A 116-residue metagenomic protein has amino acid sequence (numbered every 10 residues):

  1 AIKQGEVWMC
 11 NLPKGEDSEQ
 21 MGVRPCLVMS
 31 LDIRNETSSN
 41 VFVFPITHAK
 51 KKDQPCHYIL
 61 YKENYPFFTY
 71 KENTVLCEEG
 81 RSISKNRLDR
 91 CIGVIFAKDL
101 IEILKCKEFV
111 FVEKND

Functional and structural regions predicted by a protein language model:
A1-D116: Conserved functional hotspots at enzyme active or ligand-binding sites that engage polyanionic ligands
